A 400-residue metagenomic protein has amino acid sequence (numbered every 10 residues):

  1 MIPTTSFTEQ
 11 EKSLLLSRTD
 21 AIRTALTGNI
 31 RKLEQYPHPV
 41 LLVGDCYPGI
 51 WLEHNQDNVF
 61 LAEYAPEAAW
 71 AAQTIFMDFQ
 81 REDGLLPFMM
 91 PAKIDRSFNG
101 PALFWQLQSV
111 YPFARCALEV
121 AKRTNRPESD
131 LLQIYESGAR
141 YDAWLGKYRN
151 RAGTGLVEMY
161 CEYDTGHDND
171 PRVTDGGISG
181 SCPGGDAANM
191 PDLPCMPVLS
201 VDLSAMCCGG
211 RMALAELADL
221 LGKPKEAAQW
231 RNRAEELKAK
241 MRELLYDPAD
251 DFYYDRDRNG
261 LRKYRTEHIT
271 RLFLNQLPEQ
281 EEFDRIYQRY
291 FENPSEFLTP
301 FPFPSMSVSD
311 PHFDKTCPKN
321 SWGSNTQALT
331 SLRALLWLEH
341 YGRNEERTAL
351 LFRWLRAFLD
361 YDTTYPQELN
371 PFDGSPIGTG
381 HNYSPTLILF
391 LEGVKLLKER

Functional and structural regions predicted by a protein language model:
I2-G49, A72-L103, G153-V198, A239-T326 (+1 more regions): Extended glycan-interaction surfaces of carbohydrate-active proteins
L52-Q80, H268-Q280, S331-N344, L351-W354: Alpha-helical support elements that line or immediately flank enzyme active sites and cofactor-binding pockets
N55, V110, A114-A117, S204 (+2 more regions): TPR repeat positional signature
L61, C116-E119, G210, L217 (+3 more regions): Core register positions within helices of long alpha-helical scaffolds
F113-D142, N150-A152: Acidic/aromatic-lined carbohydrate-recognition and catalytic surfaces of CAZymes acting on diverse glycans
V120-L132, L214-Q229, Y341-N344: Inter-helical turn/loop segments and adjacent helix faces that build the functional surface of alpha-helical bundle
V201-L244: Active-site neighborhood of glycoside hydrolase catalytic domains
